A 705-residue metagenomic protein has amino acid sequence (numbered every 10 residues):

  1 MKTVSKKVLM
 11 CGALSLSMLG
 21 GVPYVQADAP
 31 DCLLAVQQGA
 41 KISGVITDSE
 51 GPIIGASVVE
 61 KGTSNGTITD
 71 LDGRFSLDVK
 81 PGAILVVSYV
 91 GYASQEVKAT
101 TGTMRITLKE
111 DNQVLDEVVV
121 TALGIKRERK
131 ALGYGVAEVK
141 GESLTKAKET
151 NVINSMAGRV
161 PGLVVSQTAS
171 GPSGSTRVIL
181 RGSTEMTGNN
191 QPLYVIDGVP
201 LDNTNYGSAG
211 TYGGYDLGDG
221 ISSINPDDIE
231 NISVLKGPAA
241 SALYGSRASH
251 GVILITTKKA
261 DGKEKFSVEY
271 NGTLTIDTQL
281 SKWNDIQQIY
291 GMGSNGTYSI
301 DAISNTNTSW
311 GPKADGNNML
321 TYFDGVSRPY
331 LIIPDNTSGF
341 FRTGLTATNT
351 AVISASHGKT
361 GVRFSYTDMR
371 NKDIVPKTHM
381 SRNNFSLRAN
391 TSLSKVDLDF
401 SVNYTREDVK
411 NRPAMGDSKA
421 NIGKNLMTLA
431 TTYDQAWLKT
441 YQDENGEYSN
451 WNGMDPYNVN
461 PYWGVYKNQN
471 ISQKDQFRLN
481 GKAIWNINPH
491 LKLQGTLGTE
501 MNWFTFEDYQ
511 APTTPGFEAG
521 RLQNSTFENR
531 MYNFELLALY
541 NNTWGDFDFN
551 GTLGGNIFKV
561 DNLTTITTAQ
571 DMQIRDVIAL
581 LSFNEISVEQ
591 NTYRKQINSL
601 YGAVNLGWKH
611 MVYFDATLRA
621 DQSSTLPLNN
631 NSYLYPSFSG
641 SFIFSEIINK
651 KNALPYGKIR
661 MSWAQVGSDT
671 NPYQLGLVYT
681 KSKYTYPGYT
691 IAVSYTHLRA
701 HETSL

Functional and structural regions predicted by a protein language model:
M1-A40: Cleavable N-terminal targeting peptides that direct proteins into the secretory/outer-membrane pathway or into
V25-K61, I84-A93, T100-T145, I153 (+1 more regions): Short, acidic, small-residue-rich periplasmic hinge/interaction motif at the N-terminus of Gram-negative outer-membrane
S43-D48, G135-A157, T168-S170, V178-E185 (+3 more regions): Short, polar/charged loop or turn motifs at beta-strand boundaries
S64-R74: Short, acidic Ser/Thr/Gly-rich low-complexity loop/linker segments typical of extracellular and cell-surface proteins
F75-D78, V199-K236: Short acidic/polar hinge/loop motifs at secondary-structure boundaries that mediate gating or recognition
S76-D78, N154-N203, N231, S241-A260: Extracytoplasmic beta-strand/coil segments of soluble accessory domains associated with Gram-negative outer-membrane
R159, G171-T176, M186-P192, D202-I221 (+10 more regions): Residues embedded in well-ordered regular secondary structure
Q191, A347, R382, S386-V396 (+4 more regions): Extracellular/periplasmic, surface-exposed regions of secreted and cell-surface proteins
